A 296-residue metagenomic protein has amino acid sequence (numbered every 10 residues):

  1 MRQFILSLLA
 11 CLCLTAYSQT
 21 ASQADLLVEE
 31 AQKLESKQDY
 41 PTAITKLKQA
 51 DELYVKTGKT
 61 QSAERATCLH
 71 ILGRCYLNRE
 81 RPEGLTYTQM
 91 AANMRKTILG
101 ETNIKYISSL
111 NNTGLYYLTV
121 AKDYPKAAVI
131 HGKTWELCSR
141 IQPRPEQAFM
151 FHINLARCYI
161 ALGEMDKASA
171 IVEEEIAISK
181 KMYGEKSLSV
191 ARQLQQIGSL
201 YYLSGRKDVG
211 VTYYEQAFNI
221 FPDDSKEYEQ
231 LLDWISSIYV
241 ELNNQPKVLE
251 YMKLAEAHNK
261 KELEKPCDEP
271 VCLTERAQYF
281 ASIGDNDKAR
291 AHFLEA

Functional and structural regions predicted by a protein language model:
M1-Q23: Bacterial Sec-dependent N-terminal signal peptides
A16-K48, E52, K56, T60-H70: N-terminal leader/linker segments that initiate helical-solenoid repeat arrays
D25-S36, A63-N78, T88, I104-T119 (+4 more regions): Conserved alpha-helical positions within TPR/SEL1-like repeat arrays
Y40, R81-P82, Y124, M165 (+4 more regions): TPR-repeat structural position
K56-T60, T97-E101, R140-P143, K181-E185 (+2 more regions): Short coil/turn linkers that connect adjacent helices within long alpha-helical scaffolds, especially alpha-solenoid
S199-Y202, F218-A296: Eukaryotic tandem repeat interaction scaffolds
